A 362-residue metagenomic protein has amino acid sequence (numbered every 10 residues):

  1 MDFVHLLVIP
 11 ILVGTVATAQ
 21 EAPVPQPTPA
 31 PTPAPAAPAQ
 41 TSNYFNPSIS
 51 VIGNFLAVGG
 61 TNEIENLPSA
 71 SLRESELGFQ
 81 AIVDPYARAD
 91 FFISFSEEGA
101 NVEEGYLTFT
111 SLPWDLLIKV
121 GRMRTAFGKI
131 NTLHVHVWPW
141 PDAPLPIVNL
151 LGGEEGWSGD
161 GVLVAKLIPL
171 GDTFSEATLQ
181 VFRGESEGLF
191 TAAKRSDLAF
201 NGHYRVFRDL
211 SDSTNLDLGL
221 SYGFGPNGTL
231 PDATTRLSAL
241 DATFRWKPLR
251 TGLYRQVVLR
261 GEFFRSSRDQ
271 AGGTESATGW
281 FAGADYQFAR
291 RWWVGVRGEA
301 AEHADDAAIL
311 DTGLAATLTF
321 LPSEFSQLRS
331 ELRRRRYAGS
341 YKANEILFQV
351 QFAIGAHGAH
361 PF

Functional and structural regions predicted by a protein language model:
H5-T15: Bacterial N-terminal signal peptides
Q20-P68, K129, R250-V257, P322 (+2 more regions): Outer-membrane beta-barrel biogenesis signature
T32-E187, K194-N201, R205-S213, G283-E299: Outer membrane beta-barrel
L56-N62, Y86, S96-E98, F127 (+8 more regions): Sequence/structural signature of outer-membrane beta-barrel proteins
E65-S69, F95-G99, G152-G156, T191-D197 (+4 more regions): Replace "Gram-negative outer membrane beta-barrel proteins" with "bacterial and organellar outer membrane beta-barrel
S213-A304: Detector for outer-membrane/organellar transmembrane beta-barrel domains, recognizing the amphipathic beta-strand
L240-A242, L318-F320, K342-F362: Outer-membrane beta-barrel "beta-signal"
A271-G272, D285-Q287, R291-R335, F362: Outer membrane beta-barrel transmembrane domains
